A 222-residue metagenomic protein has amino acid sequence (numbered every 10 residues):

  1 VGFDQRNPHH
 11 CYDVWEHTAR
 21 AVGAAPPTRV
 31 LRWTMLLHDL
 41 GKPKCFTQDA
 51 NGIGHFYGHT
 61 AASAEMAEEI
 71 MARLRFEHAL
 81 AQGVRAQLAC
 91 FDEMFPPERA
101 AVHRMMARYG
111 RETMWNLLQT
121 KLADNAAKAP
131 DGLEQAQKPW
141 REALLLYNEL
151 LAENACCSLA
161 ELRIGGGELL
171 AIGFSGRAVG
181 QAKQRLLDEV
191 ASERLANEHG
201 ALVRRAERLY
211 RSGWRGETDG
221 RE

Functional and structural regions predicted by a protein language model:
V1-Q135, E217: Conserved, hydrophobic alpha-helical core segments of structured domains
E69-R73, K128-E222: Charged substrate- and nucleic-acid-binding regions of tRNA-handling and nucleotidyl-transfer enzymes, centered on
